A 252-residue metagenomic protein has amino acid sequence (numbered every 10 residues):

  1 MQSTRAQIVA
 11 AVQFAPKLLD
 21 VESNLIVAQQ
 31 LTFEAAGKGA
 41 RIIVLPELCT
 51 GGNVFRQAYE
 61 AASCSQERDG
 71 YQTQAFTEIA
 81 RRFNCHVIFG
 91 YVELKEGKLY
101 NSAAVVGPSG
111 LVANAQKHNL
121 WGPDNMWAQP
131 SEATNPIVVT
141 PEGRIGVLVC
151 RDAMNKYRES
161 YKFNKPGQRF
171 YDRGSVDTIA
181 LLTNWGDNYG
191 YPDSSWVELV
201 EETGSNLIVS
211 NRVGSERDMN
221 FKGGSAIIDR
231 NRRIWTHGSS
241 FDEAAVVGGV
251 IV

Functional and structural regions predicted by a protein language model:
T4-A11: Extreme N-terminal starter segment of soluble prokaryotic enzymes
V12, A115, V138, S210 (+2 more regions): Hydrophobic residues at beta-strand termini and immediately following loops that shape nucleotide-binding pockets
Q13-L19: Short polar catalytic/cofactor-binding loops
V21, Q29-P108, N114, W185-S205: Cys-nucleophile CN-hydrolase/nitrilase-fold catalytic domain and related Cys-dependent amidase chemistry that acts on
R41-I42, G143-I145, T178: Structural motif
Q66, L94-G174, T183, N188-S194 (+2 more regions): Active-site catalytic loop in hydrolytic enzyme cores
G70-I88, M154-A245: CN hydrolase (nitrilase-like) catalytic-core segments centered on the catalytic cysteine and neighboring Lys/Glu
